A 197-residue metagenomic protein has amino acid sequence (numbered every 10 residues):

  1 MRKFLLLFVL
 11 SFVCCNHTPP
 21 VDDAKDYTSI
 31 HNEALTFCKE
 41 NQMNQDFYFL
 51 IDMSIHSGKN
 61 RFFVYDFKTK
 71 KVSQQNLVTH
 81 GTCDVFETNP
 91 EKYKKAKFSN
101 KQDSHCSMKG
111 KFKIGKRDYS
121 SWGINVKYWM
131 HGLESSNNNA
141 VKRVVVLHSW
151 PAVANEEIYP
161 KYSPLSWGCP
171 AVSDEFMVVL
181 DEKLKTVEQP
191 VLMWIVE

Functional and structural regions predicted by a protein language model:
F4-V13: Sec-dependent N-terminal signal peptides
H17-W167, D174-V187, V191, E197: Cell wall/extracellular polymer interaction/catalysis modules
